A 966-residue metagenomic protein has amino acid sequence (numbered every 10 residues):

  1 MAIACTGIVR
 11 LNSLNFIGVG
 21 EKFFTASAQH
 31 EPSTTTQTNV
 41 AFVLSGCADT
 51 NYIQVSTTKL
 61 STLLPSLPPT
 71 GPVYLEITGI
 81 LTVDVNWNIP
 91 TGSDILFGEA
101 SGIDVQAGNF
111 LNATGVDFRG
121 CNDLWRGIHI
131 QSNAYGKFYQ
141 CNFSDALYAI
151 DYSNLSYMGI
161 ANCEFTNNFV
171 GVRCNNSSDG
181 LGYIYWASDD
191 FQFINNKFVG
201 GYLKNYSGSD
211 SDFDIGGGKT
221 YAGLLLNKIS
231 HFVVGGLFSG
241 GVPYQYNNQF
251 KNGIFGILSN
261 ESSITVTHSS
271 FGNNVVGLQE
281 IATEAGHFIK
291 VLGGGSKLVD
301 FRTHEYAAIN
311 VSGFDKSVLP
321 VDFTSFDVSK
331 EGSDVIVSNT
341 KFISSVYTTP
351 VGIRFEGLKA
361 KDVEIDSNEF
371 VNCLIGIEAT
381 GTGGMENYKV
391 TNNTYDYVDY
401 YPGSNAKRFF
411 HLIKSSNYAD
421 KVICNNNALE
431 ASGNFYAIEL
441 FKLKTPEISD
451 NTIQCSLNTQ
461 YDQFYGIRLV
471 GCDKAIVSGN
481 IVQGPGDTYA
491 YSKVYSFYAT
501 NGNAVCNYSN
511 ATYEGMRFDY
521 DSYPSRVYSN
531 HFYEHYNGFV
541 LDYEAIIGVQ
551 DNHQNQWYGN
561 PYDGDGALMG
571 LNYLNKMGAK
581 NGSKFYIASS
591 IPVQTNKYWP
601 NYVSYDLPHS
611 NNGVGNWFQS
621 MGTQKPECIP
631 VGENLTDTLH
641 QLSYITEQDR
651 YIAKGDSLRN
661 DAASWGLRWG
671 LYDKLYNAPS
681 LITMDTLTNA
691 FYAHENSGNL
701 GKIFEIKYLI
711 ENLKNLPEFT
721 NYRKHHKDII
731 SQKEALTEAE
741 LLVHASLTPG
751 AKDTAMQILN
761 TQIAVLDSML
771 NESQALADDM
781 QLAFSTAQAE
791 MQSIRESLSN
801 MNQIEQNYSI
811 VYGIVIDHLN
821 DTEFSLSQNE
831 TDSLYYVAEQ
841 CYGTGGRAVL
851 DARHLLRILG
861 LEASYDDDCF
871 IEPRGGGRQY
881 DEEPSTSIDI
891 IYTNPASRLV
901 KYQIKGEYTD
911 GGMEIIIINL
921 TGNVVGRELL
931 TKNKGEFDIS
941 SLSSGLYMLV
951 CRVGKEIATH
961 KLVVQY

Functional and structural regions predicted by a protein language model:
G7, G18-K22: Short tyrosine-centred short linear motifs in exposed loops/low-complexity segments
L14, F23-T25, P69-G208, Y221 (+17 more regions): Extracellular beta-helix/beta-solenoid repeat scaffolds
S27-E31, R952-G954: Beta-strand-rich extracellular modules
T35-F42, A958-V963: Edge beta-strands of extracellular beta-sandwich domains
Q37, C47-D49, Y865-Y892, K905-Y908: Residue-level detector of functionally pivotal "anchor" positions at catalytic/ligand-binding pockets or at interdomain
H287, C373, E386, P446 (+2 more regions): Short beta-strand/loop motifs in extracellular/secreted proteins, especially within beta-sandwich accessory domains
G582-S885: Short, compositionally biased serine/threonine- and acidic-rich segments at solvent-exposed termini, linkers, or domain
S887-Y892, A896-Y966: C-terminal outer-membrane/trafficking sorting elements
